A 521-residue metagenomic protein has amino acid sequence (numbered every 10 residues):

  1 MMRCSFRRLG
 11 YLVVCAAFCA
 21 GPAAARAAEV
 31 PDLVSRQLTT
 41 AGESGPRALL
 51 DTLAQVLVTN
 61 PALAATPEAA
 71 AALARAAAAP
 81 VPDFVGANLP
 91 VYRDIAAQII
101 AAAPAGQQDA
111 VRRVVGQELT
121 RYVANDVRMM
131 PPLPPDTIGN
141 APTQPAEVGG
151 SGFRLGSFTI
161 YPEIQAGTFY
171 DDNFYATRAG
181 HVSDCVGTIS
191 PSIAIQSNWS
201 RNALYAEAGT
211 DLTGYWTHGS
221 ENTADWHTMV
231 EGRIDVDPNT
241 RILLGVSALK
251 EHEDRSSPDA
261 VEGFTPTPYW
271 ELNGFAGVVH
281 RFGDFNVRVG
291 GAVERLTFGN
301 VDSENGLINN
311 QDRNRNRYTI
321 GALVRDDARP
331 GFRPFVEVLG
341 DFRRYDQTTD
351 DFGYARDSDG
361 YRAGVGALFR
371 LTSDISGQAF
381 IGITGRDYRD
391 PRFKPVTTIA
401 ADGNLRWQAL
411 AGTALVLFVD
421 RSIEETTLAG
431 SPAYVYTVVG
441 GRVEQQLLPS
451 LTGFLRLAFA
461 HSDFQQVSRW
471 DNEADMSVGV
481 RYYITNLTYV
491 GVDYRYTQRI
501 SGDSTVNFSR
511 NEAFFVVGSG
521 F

Functional and structural regions predicted by a protein language model:
M1-M2, A27: Initiator methionine at the very start of the polypeptide chain
M2-L12: Bacterial N-terminal signal peptides that target proteins for export
M2-R3, G21, I308, M476: Coiled-coil-like amphipathic alpha-helices with heptad-repeat character
G10-G21: Bacterial N-terminal signal peptides
A25-P131: General marker for long, soluble alpha-helical cores
M130-F521: Gram-negative and organellar
